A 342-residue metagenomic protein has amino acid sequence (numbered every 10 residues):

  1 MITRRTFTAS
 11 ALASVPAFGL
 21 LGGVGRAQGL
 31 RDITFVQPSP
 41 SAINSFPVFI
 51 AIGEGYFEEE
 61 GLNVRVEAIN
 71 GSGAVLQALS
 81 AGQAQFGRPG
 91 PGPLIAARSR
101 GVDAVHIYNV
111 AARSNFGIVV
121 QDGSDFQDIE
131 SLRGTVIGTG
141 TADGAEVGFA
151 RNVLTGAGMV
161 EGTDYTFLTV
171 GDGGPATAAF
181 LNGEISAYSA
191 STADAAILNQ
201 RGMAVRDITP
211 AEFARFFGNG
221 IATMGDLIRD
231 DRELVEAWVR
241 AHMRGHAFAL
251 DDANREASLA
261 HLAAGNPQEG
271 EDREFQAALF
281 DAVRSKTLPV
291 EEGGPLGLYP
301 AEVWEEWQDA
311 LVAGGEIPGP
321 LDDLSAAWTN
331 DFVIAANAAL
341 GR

Functional and structural regions predicted by a protein language model:
T6-R26: N-terminal export signals
A9, A81, G134, Q200 (+1 more regions): Phosphate-coordinating loops and pocket residues in cytosolic domains that bind phosphorylated ligands
Q28-N182, S186-T192, I208-A211, R215: Short, glycine-/small- and polar/acidic-enriched structural segments that line small-molecule recognition paths
R65, T166-L168, Q276-R284, D322-A339: Short linear loop/turn motifs
G174-E269: Pocket-lining segment of extracytoplasmic ligand-binding domains
D230-E316: Secondary-structure end/capping motifs
A301-R342: Conserved C-terminal helix/tail region of periplasmic/extracytoplasmic solute-binding proteins
